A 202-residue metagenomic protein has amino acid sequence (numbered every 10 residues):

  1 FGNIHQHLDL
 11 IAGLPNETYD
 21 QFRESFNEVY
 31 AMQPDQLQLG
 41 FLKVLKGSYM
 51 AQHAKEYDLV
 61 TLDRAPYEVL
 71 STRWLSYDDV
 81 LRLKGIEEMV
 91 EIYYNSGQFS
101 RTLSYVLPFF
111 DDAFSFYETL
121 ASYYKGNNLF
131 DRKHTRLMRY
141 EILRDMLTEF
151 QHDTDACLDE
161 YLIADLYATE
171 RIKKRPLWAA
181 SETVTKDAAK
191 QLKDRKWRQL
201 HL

Functional and structural regions predicted by a protein language model:
F1-F116: A structural motif corresponding to the C-terminal lobe/cap of the Radical SAM core domain
E88-L202: Radical SAM enzyme core and accessory elements
